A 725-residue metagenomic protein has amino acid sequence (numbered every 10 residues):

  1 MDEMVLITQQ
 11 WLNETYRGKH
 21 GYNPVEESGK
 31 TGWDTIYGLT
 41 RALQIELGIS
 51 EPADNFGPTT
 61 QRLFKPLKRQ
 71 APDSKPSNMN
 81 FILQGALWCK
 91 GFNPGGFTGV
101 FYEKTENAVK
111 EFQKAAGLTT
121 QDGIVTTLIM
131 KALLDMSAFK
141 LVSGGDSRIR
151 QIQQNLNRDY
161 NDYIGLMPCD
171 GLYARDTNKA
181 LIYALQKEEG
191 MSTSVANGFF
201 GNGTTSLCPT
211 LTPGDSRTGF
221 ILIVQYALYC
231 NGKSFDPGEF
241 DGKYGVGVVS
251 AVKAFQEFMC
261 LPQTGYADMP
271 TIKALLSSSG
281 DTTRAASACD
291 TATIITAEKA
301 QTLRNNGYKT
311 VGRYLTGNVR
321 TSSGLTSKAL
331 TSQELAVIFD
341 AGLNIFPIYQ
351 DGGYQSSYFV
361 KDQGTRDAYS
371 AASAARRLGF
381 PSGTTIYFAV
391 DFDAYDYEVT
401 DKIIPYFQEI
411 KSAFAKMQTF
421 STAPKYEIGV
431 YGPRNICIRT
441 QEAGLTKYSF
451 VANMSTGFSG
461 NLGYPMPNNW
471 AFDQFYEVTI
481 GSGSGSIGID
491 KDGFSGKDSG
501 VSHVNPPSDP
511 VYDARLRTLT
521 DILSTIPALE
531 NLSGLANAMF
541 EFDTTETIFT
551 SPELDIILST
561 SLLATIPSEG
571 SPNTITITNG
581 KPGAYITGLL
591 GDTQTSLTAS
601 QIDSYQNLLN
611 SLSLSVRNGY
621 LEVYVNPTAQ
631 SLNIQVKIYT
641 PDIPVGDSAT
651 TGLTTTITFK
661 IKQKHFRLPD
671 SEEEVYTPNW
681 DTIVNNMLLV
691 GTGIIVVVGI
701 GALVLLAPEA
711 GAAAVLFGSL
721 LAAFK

Functional and structural regions predicted by a protein language model:
M1-T310, Y314-V319: Cell-envelope/ECM-targeting effectors and their regulatory/trafficking segments
A86, A227, A286-D290, K309-Y314 (+5 more regions): Structural recognition of the beta-strand scaffold that forms the well-ordered cores of secreted hydrolase catalytic
T282-T291, A300, C437-D555: Functionally critical loop-and-helix segments that line ligand-binding/catalytic clefts of soluble enzyme domains
C289-T291, M417-R439: Aromatic-lined carbohydrate-recognition surfaces of secreted/lumenal glycan-active proteins
T321-A394: Substrate-binding cleft of extracellular glycoside hydrolase catalytic domains
A394-Q418: Active-site cleft segment of glycoside hydrolase catalytic domains centered on the general acid/base Glu
H503-G646, L705-A710: Extended effector regions of multi-domain proteins
D647, T651-K725: Hydrophobic, gly/ala-rich membrane-insertion helices/peptides used by toxins and envelope proteins
